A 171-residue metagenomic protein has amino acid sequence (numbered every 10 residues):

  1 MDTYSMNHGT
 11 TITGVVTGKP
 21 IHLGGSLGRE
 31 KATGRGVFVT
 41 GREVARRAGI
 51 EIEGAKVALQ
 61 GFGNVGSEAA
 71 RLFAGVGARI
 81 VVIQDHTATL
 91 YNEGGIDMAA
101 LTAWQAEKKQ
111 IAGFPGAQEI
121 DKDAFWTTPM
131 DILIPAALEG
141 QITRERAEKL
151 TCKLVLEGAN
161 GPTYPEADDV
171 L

Functional and structural regions predicted by a protein language model:
M1-G25: N-terminal ligand-binding/catalytic initiation module
M6, R42-R47, A136-E139, G161: Conserved helix-loop functional segments at active or binding sites
G9, E68, Y91-E93, T143 (+1 more regions): Short helix/loop capping segments that flank catalytic or ligand/cofactor-binding pockets
T17, G25-K31, R35-W126: Glycine-rich phosphate/diphosphate-binding loop of Rossmann-like nucleotide-binding domains
A58, I132-I134, L156: Structural motif
V81, D131, K153: Conserved acidic residues
E119-I134, R144-A147: A glycine- and small/hydrophobic-rich beta-loop-beta segment that serves as a flexible "lid/hinge" or phosphate-binding
A137-L171: Rossmann-fold NAD(P)-binding glycine/threonine-rich loop
